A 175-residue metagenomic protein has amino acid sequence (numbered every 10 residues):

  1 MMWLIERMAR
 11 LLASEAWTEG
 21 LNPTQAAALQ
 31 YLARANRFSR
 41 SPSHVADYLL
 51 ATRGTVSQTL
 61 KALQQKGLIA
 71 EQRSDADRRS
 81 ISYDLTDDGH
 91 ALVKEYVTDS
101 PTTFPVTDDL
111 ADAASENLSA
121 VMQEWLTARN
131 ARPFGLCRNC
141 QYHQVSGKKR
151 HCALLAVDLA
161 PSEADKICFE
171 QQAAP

Functional and structural regions predicted by a protein language model:
M1-E19: N-terminal leader segment of winged-helix/HTH proteins
Q25-L29: Short alpha-helical "packing" element that flanks the helix-turn-helix/winged-helix DNA-binding module
Q30-R37, V97: Short, locally clustered residues in the helix-turn-helix/winged-helix DNA-binding domain
F38-S80: Canonical helix-turn-helix DNA-binding module
A62-D112: Charged, amphipathic alpha-helical coiled-coil/dimerization segments
E95-L136, Q141: Terminal interaction helix/tail motif
F134, N139-P175: Long, low-complexity, charge-rich intrinsically disordered regions
